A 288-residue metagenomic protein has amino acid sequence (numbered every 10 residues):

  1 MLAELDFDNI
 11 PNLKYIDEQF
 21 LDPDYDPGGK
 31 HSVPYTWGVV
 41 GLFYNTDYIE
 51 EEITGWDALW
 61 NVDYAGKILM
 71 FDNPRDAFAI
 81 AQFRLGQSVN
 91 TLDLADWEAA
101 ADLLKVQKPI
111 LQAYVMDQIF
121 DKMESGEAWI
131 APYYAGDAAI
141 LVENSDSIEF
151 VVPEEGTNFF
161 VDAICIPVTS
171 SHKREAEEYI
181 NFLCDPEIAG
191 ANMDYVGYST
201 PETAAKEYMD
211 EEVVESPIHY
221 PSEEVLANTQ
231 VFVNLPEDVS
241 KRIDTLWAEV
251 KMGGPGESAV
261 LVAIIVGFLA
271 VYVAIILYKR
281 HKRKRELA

Functional and structural regions predicted by a protein language model:
M1-E127: Extracytoplasmic ligand-binding site segments that recognize negatively charged/polar headgroups
M1-E4, D26-G29, I140-V152, E212-P217: Ligand-binding "clamshell"
L42, F159, D185: Binding-cleft/active-site segments that stabilize strongly anionic ligands or cofactors
W56, I119-K122, A138, A176 (+1 more regions): Short, hydrophobic alpha-helical packing/hinge segments within bilobed ligand-binding/sensory domains
W97-V106, N144-V168: Periplasmic-binding protein-like
E124, I130-S147: A ligand-binding cleft/hinge motif common to bilobed small-molecule-binding domains
P167-A227: Mature extracytoplasmic/periplasmic domains
E223-A288: Conserved C-terminal helix/tail region of periplasmic/extracytoplasmic solute-binding proteins
